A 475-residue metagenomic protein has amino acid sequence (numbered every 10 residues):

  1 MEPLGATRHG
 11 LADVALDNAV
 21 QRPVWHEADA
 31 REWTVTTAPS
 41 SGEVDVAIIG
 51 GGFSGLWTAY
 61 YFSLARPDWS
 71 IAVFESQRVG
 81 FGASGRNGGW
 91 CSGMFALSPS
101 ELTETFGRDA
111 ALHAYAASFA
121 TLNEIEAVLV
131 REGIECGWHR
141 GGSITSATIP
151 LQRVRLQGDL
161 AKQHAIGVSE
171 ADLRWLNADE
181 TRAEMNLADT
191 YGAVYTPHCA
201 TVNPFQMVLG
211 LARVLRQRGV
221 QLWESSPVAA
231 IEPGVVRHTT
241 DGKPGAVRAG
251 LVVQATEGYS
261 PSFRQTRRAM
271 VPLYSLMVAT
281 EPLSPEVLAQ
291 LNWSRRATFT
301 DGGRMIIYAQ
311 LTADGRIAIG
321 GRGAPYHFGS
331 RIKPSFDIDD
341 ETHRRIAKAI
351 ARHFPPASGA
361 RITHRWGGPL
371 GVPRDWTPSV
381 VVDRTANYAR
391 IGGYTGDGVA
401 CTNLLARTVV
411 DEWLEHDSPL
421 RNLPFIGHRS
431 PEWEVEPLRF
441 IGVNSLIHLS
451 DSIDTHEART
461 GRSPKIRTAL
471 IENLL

Functional and structural regions predicted by a protein language model:
M1-V46, L64-A65, W69-S70: Extreme N-terminal leader/targeting segments of oxidoreductases
G50-S54, S76: Glycine-rich Rossmann-fold phosphate-binding loop(s) that bind the pyrophosphate of adenine dinucleotide cofactors
S63-R86: Glycine-rich FAD pyrophosphate-binding loop
M94-A178: Dinucleotide-binding Rossmann-like beta1-alpha1 core, especially the glycine-rich loop that anchors the ADP
H113-F119, S146-R155, V194-V214, W223 (+1 more regions): Short beta-strand to alpha-helix junction loop
A161-I166, A188-G250: Helical element adjacent to the flavin cofactor pocket in flavoenzyme catalytic cores
I231-T312: Flavin-dependent oxidoreductases
I319, P325-L449: C-terminal catalytic lobe of FAD-dependent flavoproteins
